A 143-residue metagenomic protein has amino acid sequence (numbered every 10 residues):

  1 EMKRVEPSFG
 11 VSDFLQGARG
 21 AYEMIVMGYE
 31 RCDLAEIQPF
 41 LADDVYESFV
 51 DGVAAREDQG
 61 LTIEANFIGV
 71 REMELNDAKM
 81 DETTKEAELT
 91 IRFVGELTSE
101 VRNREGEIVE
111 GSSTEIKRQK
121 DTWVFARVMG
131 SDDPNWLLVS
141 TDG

Functional and structural regions predicted by a protein language model:
E1-E74: Core segments of small alpha/beta cavity-forming domains
G10, S48, E57, N76-T83 (+2 more regions): Residues in flexible loops and secondary-structure boundaries
G10-S12, L61, K85, E107-S112: Short secondary-structure boundary micro-motifs
L61-N103: Surface-exposed, charged secondary-structure patches
E88-G143: Compact beta-sheet-dominated globular domain cores
